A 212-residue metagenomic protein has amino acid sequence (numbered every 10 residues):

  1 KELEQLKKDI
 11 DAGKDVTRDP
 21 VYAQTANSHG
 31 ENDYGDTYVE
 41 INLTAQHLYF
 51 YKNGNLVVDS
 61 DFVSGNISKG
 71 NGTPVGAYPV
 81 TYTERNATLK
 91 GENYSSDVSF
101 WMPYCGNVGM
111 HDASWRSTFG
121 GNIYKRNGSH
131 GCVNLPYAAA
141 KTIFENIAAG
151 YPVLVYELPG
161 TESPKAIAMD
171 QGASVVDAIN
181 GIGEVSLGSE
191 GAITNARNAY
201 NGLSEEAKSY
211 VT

Functional and structural regions predicted by a protein language model:
K1-H29, D170: Membrane-proximal envelope biogenesis segments
E4, K8, Q46, P103 (+5 more regions): Solvent-exposed, polar/charged alpha-helical surfaces in well-ordered, non-transmembrane soluble domains, broadly
D9-V16, V58, N201-V211: Short loop/beta submotifs within extracellular cysteine-rich repeat domains
T25-F119: Gly/Pro-biased beta-strand-loop elements
T73-V75, A87-M169: Exported/periplasmic cell-wall-interacting domains
A168-T212: Beta-rich interaction/scaffold domains
